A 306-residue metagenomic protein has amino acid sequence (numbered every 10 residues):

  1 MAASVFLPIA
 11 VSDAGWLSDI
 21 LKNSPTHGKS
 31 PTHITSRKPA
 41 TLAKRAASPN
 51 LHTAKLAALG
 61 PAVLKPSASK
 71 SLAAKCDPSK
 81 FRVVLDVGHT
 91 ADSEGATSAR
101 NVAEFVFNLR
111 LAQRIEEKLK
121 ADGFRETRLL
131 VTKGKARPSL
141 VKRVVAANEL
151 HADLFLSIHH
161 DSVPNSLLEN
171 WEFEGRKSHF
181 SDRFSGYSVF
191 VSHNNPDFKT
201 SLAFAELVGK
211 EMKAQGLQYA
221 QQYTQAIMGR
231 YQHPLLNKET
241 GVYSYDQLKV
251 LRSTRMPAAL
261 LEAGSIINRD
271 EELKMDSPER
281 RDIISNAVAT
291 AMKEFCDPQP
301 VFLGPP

Functional and structural regions predicted by a protein language model:
M1-P306: Catalytic-site microenvironment of enzymes that process N-acetyl-hexosamine-containing cell-wall polysaccharides
